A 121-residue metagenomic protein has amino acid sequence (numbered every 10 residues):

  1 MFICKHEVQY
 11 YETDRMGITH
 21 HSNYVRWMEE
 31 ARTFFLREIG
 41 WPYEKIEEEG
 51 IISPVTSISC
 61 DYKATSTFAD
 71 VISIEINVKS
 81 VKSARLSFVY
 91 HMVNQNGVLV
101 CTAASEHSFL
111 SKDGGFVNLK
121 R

Functional and structural regions predicted by a protein language model:
M1-S57, K112-R121: Hot-dog-fold acyl-thioester-processing enzymes
F2-C4, T67-F68, K79-R121: HotDog/MaoC-like acyl-thioester-processing domains
S57-K63, I74-E75, V89, A104: Short structured motifs
